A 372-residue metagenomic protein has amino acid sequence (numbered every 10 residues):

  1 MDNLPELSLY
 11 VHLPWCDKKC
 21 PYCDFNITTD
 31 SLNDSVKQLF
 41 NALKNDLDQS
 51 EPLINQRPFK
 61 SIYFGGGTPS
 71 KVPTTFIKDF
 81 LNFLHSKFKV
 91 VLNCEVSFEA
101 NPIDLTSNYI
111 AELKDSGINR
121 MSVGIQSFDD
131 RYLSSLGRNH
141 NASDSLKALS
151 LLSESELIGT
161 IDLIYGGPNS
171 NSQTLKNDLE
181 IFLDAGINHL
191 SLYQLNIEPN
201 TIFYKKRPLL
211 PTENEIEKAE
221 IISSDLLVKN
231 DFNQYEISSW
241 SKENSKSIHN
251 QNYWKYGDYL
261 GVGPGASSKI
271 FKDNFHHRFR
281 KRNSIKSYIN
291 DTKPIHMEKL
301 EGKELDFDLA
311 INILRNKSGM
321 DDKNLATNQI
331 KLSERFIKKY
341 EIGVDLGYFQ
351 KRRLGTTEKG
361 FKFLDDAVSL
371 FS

Functional and structural regions predicted by a protein language model:
L4-E6, F25-P52, R57-N328: C-terminal scaffold of the Radical SAM
L9-L13: Short active-site neighborhood of thiol/selenol oxidoreductases, capturing the structured segment around
P14-F25: Local cysteine-cluster metal-coordination motifs and their immediate loop/turn environment, predominantly Fe-S cluster
W240, R353-L354: Short, Lys/Arg-rich nucleic-acid/phosphate-binding segment
L305, T356-G360: Basic, amphipathic "hinge/linker" alpha-helix immediately C-terminal to the N-terminal HTH DNA-binding motif
Q329-V344: Short amphipathic alpha-helical interaction segments
I342-R353: A short, conserved structural fragment
K359-S372: Short, amphipathic alpha-helical interaction segments positioned at domain boundaries
